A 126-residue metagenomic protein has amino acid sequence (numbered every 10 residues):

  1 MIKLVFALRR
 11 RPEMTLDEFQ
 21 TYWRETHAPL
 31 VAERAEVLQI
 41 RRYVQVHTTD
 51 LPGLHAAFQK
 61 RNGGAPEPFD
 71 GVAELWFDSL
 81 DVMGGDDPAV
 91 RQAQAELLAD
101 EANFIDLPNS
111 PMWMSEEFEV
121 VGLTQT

Functional and structural regions predicted by a protein language model:
M1-T126: Macromolecular interaction modules
